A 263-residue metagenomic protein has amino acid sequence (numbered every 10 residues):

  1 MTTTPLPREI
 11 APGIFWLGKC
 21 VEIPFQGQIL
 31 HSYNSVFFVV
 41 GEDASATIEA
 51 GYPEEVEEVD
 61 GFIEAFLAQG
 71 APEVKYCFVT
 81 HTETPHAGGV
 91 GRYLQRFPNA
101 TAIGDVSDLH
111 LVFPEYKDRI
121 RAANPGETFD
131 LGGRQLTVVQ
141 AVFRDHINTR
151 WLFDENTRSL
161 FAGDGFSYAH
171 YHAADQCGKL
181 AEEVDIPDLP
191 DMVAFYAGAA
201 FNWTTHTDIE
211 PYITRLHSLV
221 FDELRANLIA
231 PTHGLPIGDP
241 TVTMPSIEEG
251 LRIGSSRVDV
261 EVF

Functional and structural regions predicted by a protein language model:
P5-A65, W151-D154, R158-A162: Conserved beta-strand hairpin/beta-sheet module of binuclear metal-dependent hydrolase folds, prominently
E9, F97-T149, T207-D208, T214-R215: Metallo-beta-lactamase
V21-E22, E83-P85, A141-D145, P211: Short beta->alpha connector loops
I48-A50, E73-T82, A102-V106, L160-D164 (+3 more regions): Active-site neighborhood of phospho(di)ester-bond hydrolases with catalytic His/Asp-centered motifs
P53, E83, D108, V142 (+2 more regions): Catalytic metal-binding/acid-base residues of hydrolase active sites
E55-A102: Active-site metal-binding motif and surrounding structural segment of the metallo-beta-lactamase
F143-P231, L235-D239: Metallo-beta-lactamase
N227-F263: Binuclear metal-ion centers of metallo-dependent hydrolases, dominated by the metallo-beta-lactamase
